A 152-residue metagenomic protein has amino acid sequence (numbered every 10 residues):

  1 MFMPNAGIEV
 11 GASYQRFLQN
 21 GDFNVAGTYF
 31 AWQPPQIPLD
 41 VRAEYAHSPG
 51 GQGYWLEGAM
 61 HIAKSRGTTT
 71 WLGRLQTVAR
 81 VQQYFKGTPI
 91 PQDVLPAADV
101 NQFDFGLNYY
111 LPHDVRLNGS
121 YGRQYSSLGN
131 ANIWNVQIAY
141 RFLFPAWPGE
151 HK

Functional and structural regions predicted by a protein language model:
M1-F2, T28-W32, L56-M60, F105-Y109 (+2 more regions): Residues on the lipid-exposed face of transmembrane beta-strands in outer-membrane beta-barrel proteins
M1-I8, P34-P38, A63-L75, D114 (+1 more regions): Short loop/turn motifs that connect adjacent beta-strands in outer-membrane beta-barrel proteins
I8-A12, L39-V41, L56, G73-A79 (+3 more regions): Transmembrane beta-strands of outer-membrane beta-barrel proteins
Y14-L18, P34, Y45-P49, I62 (+3 more regions): Transmembrane beta-strands of outer-membrane beta-barrel pores
D22-A26, G50-Y54, D99-F103, N130-W134: Residues that define the transmembrane beta-barrel architecture of outer-membrane proteins
V25-R42: Surface-exposed extracellular loop regions of Gram-negative outer-membrane beta-barrel proteins
G58, A131-K152: Outer-membrane beta-barrel "beta-signal"
K64-Y110, N118: Outer membrane beta-barrel transmembrane domains
